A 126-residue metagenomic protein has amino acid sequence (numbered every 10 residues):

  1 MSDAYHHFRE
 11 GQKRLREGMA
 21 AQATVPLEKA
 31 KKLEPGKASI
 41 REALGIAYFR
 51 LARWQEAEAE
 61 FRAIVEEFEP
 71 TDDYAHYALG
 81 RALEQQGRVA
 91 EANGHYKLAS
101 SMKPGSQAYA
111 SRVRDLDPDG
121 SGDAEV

Functional and structural regions predicted by a protein language model:
Y5, S39, D73-Y74, A108: Start-of-helix register in tetratricopeptide repeats
R16-E17, R50-L51, Q85, D115-G120: Register position in tetratricopeptide repeats
P35, E69-P70, P104: Short coil turns that delineate tetratricopeptide repeat
E84-A108, R114, P118: TPR/TPR-like (Sel1-like) alpha-helical repeat modules
